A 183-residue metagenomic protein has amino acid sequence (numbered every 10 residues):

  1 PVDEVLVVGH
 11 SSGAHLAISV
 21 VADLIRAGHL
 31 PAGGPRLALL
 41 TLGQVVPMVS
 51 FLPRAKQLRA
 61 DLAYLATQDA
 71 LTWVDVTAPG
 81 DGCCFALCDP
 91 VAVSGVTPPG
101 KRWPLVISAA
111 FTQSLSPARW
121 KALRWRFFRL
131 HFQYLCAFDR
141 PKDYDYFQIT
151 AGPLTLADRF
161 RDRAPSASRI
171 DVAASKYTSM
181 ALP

Functional and structural regions predicted by a protein language model:
P1-L6, S19-P183: Lipid deacylating catalytic domains
G9-G13, A17: Gly/Ala-rich beta-loop-alpha elbow adjacent to hydrolase catalytic centers
